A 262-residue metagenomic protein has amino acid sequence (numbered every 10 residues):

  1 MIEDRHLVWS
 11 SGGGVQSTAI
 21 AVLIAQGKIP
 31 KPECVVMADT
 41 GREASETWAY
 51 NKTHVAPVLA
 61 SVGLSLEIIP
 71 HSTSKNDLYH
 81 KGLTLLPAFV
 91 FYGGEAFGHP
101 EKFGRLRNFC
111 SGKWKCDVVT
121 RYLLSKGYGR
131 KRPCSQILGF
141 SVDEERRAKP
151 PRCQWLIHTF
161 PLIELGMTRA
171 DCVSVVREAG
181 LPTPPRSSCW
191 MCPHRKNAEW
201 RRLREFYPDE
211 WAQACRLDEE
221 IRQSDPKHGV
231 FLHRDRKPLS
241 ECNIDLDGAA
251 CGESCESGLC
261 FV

Functional and structural regions predicted by a protein language model:
M1-V262: Nucleotide-activated chemistry modules centered on ATP-dependent adenylation/adenylyltransferase
